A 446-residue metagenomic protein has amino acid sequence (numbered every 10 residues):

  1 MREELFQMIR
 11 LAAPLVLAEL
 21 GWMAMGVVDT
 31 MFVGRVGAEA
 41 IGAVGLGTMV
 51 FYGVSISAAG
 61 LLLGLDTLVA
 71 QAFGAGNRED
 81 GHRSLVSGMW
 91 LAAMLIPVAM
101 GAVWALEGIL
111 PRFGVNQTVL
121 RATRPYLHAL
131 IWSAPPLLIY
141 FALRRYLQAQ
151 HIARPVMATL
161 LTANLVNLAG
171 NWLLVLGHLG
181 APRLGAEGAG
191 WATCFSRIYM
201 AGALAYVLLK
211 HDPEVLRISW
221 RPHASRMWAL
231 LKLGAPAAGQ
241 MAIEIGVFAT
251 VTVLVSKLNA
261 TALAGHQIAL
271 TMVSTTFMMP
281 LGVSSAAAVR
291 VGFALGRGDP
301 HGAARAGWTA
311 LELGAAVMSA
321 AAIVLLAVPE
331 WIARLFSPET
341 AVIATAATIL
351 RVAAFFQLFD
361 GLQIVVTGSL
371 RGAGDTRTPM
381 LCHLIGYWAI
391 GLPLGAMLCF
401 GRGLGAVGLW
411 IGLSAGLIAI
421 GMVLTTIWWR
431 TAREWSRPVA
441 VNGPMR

Functional and structural regions predicted by a protein language model:
M1-L15, V69-P135, V166-L173, A181-A235 (+2 more regions): Short alpha-helical transmembrane segments in multi-pass integral membrane proteins
E4, V16, D29-F32, A40 (+13 more regions): Hydrophobic alpha-helical segments typical of transmembrane helices and their membrane-interface/capping positions
F6, G21-W22, A58, V98-A99 (+8 more regions): Alpha-helical transmembrane segments of multi-pass membrane transport proteins
R10-D29, A129, Y140, A163 (+5 more regions): Transmembrane helical elements of multi-pass membrane transporters/channels
L20-G42, L110-Q117, G170-L184, A242-T275 (+3 more regions): Helix-terminus/linker motif at the lipid-water interface of multi-pass membrane proteins
V33-F51, T118-P125, A186-E187, W191 (+5 more regions): Interfacial/gating helices of multi-pass transporter permease domains
I41-M100, W104, Y140-H151, V156 (+3 more regions): Small-residue-rich hydrophobic transmembrane alpha-helices
L62, D66, L130-Q148, V156-N164 (+7 more regions): Short runs within selected transmembrane alpha-helices of multi-pass transporters and secretion channels
